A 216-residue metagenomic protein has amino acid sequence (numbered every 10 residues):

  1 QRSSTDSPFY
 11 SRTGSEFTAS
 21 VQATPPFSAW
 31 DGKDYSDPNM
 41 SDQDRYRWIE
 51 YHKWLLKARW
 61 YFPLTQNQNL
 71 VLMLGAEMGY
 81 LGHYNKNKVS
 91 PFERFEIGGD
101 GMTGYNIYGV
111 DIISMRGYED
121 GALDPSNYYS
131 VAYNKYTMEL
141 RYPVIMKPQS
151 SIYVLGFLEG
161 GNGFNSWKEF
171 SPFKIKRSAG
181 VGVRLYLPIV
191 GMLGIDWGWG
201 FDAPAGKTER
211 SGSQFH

Functional and structural regions predicted by a protein language model:
Q1-V144, G156-F157, F164-S166, T208: C-terminal outer-membrane beta-barrel translocator/porin domains of Gram-negative envelope proteins and their
L64-Q68, M146-S150, I189-G191: Short coil turns and loop connectors of transmembrane beta-barrels in diderm outer membranes and organellar homologs
R116, G161-S178: Outer-membrane beta-barrel transmembrane domain signature
E139-K147, F170-F173, R184: Hydrophobic alpha-helical bundle architecture
I145, G161-G163, P188-V190, G200-P204: Short Gly/Pro-enriched loop/turn and capping motifs at secondary-structure junctions
S150-G156, W167, S171: Generic long, charged, amphipathic alpha-helical segments
Y153-F157, G191-G198: Conserved active-site loop/cleft motifs that coordinate metal ions or position small ligands
L185, S211-H216: Outer-membrane beta-barrel "beta-signal"
